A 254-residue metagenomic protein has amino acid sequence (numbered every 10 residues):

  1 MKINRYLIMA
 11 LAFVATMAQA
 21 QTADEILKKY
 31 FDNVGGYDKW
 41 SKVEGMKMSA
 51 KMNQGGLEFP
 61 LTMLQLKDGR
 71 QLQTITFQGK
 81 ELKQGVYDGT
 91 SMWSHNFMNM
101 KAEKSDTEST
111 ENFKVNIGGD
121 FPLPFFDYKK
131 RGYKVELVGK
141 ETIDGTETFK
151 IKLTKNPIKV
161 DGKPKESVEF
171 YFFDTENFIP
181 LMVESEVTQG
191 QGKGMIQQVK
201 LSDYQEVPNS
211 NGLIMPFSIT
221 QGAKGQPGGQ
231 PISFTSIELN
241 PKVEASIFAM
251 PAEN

Functional and structural regions predicted by a protein language model:
M1-A23: Bacterial Sec-dependent N-terminal signal peptides
Q21-K28, D32, K39, S91-K163 (+3 more regions): Flexible, processing/modification-adjacent segments and terminal tails in exported/periplasmic/extracellular proteins
D24-M100, E136-L137: N-terminal mature ectodomain segment of secretory-pathway/periplasmic proteins
L61, Q84, E103-S105, K150 (+2 more regions): Short capping micro-motif at the N-terminus of alpha-helices
M63-R70, D88-T90, S109-E111, D203-E206 (+1 more regions): A short, sequence-level motif marking secondary-structure junctions
K67, T90, F97, I143 (+2 more regions): Short, ordered coil/turn segments that flank beta-strands lining enzyme active or ligand-binding pockets
D68-T74, W93-N96, K114-N116, E206-G212 (+1 more regions): Short, surface-exposed linear segments at secondary-structure transitions and domain or protein termini
Q78, D144-A249: Gly/Pro-enriched, hydrophobic low-complexity segments that function as extracytoplasmic propeptides/linkers
